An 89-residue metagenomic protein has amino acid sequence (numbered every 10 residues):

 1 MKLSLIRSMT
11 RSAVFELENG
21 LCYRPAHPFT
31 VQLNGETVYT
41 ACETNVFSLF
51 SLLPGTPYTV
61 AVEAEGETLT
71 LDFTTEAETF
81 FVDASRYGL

Functional and structural regions predicted by a protein language model:
M1-P25, P54, T68-L89: Pro/Thr/Ser/Gly-rich low-complexity, intrinsically disordered linker/stalk tracts
F29-V31: Short beta-strand elements bearing conserved aromatic residues within extracellular beta-rich modules
T37-E43: Short beta-strand segments within Ig-like beta-sandwich modules, predominantly Fibronectin type-III
S48-L53: Short, flexible loop/turn segments at beta-strand junctions in immunoglobulin-like and fibronectin type III
A64-G66: Surface-exposed loop/turn motifs at beta-strand-loop junctions within extracellular Ig-like and Fibronectin type III
